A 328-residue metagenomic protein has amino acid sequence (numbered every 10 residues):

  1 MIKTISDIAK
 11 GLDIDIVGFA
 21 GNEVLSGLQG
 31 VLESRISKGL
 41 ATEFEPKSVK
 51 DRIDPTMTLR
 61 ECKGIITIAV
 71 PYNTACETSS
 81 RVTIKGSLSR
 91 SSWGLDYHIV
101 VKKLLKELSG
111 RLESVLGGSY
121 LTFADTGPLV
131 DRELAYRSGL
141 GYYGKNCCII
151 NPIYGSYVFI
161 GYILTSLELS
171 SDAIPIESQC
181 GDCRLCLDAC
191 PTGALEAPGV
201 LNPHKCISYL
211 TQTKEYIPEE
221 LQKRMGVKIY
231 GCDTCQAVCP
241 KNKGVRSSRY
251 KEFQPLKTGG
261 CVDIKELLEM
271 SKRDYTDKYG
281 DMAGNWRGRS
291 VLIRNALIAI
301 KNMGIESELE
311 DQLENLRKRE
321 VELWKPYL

Functional and structural regions predicted by a protein language model:
M1-Q179: Auxiliary alpha/beta "docking" domains used to position bulky ligands
I150-I174, N202-L221, S271-T276: Short, charged low-complexity linear segments at domain edges
D172-G181, L221-C232: Immediate flanking context of iron-sulfur cluster ligation sites
L185-S208, M225-E252: Iron-sulfur cluster-binding cysteine motifs and their immediate structural context in ferredoxin-like electron-transfer
L256-N285, S290: Alpha-helical adaptor scaffolds
T276-K278, E306-L316: Amphipathic alpha-helical scaffolding segments comprising HEAT/armadillo-like alpha-solenoid repeats
W286, S290-V291, K318-L323: Alpha-helix N-cap/helix-start positions at coil->helix boundaries
I293-G304, K325-L328: Structural detector for internal amphipathic alpha-helices that build alpha-solenoid repeat scaffolds
